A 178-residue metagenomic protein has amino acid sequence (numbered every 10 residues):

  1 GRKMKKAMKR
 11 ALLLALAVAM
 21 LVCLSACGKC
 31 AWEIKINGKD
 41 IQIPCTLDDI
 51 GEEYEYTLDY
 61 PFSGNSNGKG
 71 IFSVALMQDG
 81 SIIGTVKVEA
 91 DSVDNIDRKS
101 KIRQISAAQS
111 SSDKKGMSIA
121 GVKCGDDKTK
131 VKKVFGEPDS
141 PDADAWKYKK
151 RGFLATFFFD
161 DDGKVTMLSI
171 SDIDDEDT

Functional and structural regions predicted by a protein language model:
G1-I34, I50, V131: Gram-positive cell-envelope targeting signals
R2, L16, W32-I34, G84-V86 (+2 more regions): Residue-level marker of intrinsically disordered, low-complexity segments enriched for small/polar residues
K6, K29, Q109-S111, M167: Generic signal for short, ordered secondary-structure residues within or immediately flanking folded domains
L13, K29-G64: N-terminal, intrinsically disordered, polar/charged segments of Gram-positive cell-envelope systems that serve as
A31-E33, A108, K115, A145: Residue-level signal for well-ordered alpha-helical segments
I34-D40, K115-V122: Second-shell loop/turn segments in exported
D48-R98, K123-T178: A cross-family detector of function-defining hotspots
R103-K115, S169-T178: A short, surface-exposed interaction/processing loop segment used at functional sites
